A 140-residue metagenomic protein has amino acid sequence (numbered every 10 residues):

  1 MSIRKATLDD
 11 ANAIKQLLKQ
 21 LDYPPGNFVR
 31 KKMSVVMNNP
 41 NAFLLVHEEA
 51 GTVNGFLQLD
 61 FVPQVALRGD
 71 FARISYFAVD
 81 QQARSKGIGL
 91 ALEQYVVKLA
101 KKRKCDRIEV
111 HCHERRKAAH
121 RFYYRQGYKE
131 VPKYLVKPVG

Functional and structural regions predicted by a protein language model:
M1-D9: Conserved N-terminal entry element of GNAT/NAT acetyltransferase domains
L8-G69, S75, E93: Acetyl-CoA-dependent GNAT
V62, D80, R84, H113: Residue-level recognition of the GNAT/N-acetyltransferase active site
G69-Q81, K133: Conserved acetyl-CoA binding element of GNAT-fold acetyltransferases
Y76, S85-K98, R121, R125: Conserved acetyl-CoA-binding loop-helix of GNAT-fold acetyltransferases
A100-H111: Conserved GNAT acetyl-CoA-binding A-motif
E109-A119, V136-P138: Conserved beta-strand-loop-alpha-helix junction that forms the acyl-donor binding cleft
Y124-K133: Conserved acetyl-CoA-binding loop of GNAT-fold acetyltransferases
